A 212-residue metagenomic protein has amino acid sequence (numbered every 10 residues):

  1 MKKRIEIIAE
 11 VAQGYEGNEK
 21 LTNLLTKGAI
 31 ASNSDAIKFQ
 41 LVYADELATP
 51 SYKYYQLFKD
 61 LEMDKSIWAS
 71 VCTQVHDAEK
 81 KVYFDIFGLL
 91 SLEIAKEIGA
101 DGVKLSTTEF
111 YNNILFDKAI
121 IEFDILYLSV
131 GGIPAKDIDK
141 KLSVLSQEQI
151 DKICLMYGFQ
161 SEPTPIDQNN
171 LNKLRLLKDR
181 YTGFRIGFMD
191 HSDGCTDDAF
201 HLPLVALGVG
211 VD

Functional and structural regions predicted by a protein language model:
M1-D212: Catalytic cores and adjacent flexible loops of soluble metabolic enzymes that perform enolate/carbanion chemistry on
